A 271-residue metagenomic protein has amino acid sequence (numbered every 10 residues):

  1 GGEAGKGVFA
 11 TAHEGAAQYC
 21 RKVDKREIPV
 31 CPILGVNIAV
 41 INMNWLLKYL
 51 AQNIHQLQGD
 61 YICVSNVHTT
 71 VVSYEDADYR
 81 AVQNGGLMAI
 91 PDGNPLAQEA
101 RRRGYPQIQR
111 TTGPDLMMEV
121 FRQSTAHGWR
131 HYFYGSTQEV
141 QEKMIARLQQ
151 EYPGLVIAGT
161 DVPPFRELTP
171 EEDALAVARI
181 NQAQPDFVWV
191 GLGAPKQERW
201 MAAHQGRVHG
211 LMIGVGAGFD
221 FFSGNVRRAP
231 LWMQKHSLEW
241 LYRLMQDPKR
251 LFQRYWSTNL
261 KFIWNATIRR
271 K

Functional and structural regions predicted by a protein language model:
A12, A16-D115: N-terminal nucleotide/polyanion-binding subdomain common to many enzyme families
G59, W129, V208-G210: A short helix->loop->beta-strand "cap" motif at the edges of active sites that frequently abuts
A77-G85, E198-A217: A short, gly/pro- and small-residue-rich
L96-Q98, K196, G218-S223: Short gly/pro/ser/thr-enriched loop/turn and capping motifs at secondary-structure boundaries
A97-A100, R228-K271: A transmembrane-helix-recognition feature enriched in membrane-embedded lipid enzymes and envelope glyco-/phospholipid
A97-A183: Conserved beta-alpha
V162-L168, G210-Q246: Short, flexible loop segments at boundaries between secondary-structure elements
I180-W189, G193-A194: Proline-aspartate-enriched helix->loop->beta-strand connector
